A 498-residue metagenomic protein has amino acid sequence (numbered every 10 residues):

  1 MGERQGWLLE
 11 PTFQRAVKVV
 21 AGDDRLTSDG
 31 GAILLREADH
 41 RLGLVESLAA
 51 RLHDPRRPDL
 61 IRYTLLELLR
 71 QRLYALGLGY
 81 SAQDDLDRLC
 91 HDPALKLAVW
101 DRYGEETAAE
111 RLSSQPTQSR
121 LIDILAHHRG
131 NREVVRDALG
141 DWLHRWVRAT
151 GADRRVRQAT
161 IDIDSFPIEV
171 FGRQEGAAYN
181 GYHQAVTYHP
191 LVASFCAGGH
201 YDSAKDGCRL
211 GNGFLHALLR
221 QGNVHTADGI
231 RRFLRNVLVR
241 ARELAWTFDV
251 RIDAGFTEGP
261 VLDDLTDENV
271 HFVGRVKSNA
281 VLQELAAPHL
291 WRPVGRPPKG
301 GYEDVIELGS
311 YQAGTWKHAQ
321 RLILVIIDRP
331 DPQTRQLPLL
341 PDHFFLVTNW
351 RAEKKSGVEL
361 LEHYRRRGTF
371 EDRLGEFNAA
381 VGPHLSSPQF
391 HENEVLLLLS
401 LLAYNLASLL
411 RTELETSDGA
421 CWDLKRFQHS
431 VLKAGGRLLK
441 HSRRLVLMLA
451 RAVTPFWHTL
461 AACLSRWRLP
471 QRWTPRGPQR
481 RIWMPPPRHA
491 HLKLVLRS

Functional and structural regions predicted by a protein language model:
M1-E243, E268, G435-S498: Dynamic "connector" segments at or just before major functional cores
E3-A16, V20, H271-E376, S465-S498: An anionic, glycine-rich sequence signature occurring as long contiguous blocks
A38, L86, K354-L410: Short amphipathic alpha-helical "interface-anchor" segments enriched in bulky aromatics
R88, R102-E105, F248, L414-L424: Short, glycine/acidic-rich hinge or "gate" loops at secondary-structure transitions that mediate conformational
Q158-T160, T247-R251, H271-V273: Structural preference for beta-strand elements that scaffold enzyme active sites
V250-E258, S278-A280: Acidic, metal-coordinating catalytic cores used for nucleic-acid/nucleotide bond scission and strand-transfer chemistry
L262-H271: Short, surface-exposed basic-aromatic patches at helix termini and helix-loop junctions that form
H384-V453, T459: Basic, amphipathic alpha-helical segments enriched in Lys/Arg and hydrophobic/aromatic residues
